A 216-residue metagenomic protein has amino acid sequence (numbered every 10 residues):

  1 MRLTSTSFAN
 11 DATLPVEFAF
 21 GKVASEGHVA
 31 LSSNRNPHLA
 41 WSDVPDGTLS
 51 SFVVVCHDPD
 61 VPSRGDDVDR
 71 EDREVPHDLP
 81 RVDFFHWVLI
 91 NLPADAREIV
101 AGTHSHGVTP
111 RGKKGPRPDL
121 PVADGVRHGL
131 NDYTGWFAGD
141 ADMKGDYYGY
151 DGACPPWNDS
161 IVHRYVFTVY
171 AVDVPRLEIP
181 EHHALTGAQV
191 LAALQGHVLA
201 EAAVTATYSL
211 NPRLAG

Functional and structural regions predicted by a protein language model:
M1-G216: N-terminus-centered regions that define maturation/targeting leaders and the start of the first functional domain
